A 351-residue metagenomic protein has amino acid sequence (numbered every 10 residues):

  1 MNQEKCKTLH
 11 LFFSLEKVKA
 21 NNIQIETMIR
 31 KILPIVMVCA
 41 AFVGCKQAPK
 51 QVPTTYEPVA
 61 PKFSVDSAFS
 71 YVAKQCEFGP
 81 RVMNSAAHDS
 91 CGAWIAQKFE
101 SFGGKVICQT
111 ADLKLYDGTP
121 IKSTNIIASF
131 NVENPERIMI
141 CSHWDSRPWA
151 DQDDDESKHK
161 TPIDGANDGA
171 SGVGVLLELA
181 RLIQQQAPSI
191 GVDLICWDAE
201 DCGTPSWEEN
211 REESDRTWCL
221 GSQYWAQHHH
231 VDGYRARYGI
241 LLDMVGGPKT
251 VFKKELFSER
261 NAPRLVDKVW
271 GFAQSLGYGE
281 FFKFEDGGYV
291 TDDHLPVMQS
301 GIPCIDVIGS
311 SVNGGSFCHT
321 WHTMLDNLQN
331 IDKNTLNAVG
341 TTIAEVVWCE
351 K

Functional and structural regions predicted by a protein language model:
F42-G44: C-terminal motif of bacterial Sec signal peptides marking the signal peptidase cleavage site
K46-A48: Bacterial signal peptide processing site
K50-C91, F102, G315-N330: N-terminal capping segment at the start of a domain
Y56-K62, E77-A86, L113-Y116, K158-A170 (+5 more regions): Second-shell loop/turn segments in exported
A73-E133: A non-catalytic alpha/beta surface segment that caps or lines the substrate-entry region of metallo-dependent hydrolase
V82-M83, D112-L115, V132-N134, W144-P148 (+5 more regions): Solvent-exposed loop/turn segments at secondary-structure junctions within structured extracellular/periplasmic domains
T110, P120, Y238, V245-K351: Active-site-adjacent substrate-binding region of metalloamidase/peptidase-like peptide-processing proteins
K160-R264, Y289: Acidic/histidine-rich catalytic neighborhood of metal-dependent amide-processing enzymes
